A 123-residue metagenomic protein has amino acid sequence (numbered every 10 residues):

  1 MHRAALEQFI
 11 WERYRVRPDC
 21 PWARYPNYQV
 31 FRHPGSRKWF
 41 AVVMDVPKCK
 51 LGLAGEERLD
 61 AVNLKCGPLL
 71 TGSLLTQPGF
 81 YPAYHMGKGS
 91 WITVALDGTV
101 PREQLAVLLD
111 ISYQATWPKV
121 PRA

Functional and structural regions predicted by a protein language model:
M1-A123: Charge-dense, helix-prone N-terminal extensions
